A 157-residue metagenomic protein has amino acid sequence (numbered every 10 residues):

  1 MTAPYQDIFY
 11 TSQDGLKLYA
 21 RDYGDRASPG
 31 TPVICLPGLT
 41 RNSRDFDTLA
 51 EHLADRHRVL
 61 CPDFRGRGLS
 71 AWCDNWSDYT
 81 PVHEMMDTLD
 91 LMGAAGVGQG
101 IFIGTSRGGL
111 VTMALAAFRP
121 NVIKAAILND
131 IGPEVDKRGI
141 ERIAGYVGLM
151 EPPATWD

Functional and structural regions predicted by a protein language model:
M1-D22: N-terminal cap/lid segment of alpha/beta-hydrolase-fold proteins
P4, K17, R56-H57, Q99 (+1 more regions): A generic structural signal for alpha->beta connector loops
L16-D74: Conserved HGGG/HGGXW glycine-rich cap/lid loop of the alpha/beta-hydrolase fold
D47, L89, M113-A117: Short, hydrophobic alpha-helix immediately C-terminal to the catalytic nucleophile
L49, E84-D87, T155: Hydrophobic alpha-helical packing elements
F64-I103: Active-site loop/oxyanion-hole signature of alpha/beta-hydrolase fold enzymes
G98-G139: Conserved hydrolase catalytic core segment
I131-D157: Helix-rich cap/lid subdomain of alpha/beta-hydrolase
